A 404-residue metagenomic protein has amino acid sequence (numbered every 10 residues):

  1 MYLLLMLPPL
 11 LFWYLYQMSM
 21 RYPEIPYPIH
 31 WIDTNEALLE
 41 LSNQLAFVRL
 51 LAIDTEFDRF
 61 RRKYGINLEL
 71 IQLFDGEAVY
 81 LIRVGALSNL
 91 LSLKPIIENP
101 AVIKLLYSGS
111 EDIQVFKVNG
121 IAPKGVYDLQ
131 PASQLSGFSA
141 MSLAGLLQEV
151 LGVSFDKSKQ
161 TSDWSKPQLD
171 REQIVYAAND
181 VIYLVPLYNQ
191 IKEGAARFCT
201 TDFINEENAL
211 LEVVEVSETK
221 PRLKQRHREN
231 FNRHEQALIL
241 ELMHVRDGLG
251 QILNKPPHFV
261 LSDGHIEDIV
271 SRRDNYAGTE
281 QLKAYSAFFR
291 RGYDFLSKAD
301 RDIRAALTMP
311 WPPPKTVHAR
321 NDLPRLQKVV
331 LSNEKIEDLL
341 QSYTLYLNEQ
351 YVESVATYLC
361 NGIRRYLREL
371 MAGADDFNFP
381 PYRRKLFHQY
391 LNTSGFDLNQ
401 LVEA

Functional and structural regions predicted by a protein language model:
L4-F12, Y16, E40, S88-L91 (+4 more regions): Compositionally biased amphipathic helical and low-complexity segments enriched in hydrophobic
L4-L51, T55, L401-A404: N-terminal accessory regions of nucleic-acid-interacting proteins
F12-Y14, M20, I174, K283 (+1 more regions): Intrinsically disordered, low-complexity segments enriched in small/polar residues
S19, W31-T34, R83, S142 (+3 more regions): Short, solvent-exposed coil/turn linker segments
E24, P95, G125-V126, D156 (+7 more regions): Generic signal for short, ordered secondary-structure residues within or immediately flanking folded domains
I29-L39, A46-I53, F57-G194: Conserved DEDDh/DEDDy metal-dependent 3′-5′ exonuclease domain
K192-A404: Accessory DNA-binding and partner-docking regions appended to nucleic-acid-acting proteins, especially the terminal
